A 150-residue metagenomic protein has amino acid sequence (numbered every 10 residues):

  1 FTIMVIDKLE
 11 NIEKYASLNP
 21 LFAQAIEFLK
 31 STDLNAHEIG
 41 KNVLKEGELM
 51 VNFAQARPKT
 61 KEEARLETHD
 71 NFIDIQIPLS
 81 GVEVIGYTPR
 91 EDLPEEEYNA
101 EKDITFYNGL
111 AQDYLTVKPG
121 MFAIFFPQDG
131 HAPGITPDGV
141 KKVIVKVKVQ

Functional and structural regions predicted by a protein language model:
I3-N52, T60-T68: A short, N-terminal "cap"/entry segment at the start of jelly-roll beta-barrel domains of the cupin/DSBH fold
E46, E63-I73, E91-E95, A100 (+1 more regions): A short beta-loop-beta micro-motif enriched in histidine and acidic residues
V51-H69, L79-L93: Conserved short histidine dyad/triad with adjacent acidic residue
N71-E83, P89-E91, Y98-I104, K146-V147: Short, conserved beta-strand element in jelly-roll/cupin
I75, F122-I124, D138-Q150: A short hydrophobic beta-strand segment most commonly corresponding to one strand of the jelly-roll/cupin
L115-G130: Conserved metal-binding segment of the jelly-roll/cupin
